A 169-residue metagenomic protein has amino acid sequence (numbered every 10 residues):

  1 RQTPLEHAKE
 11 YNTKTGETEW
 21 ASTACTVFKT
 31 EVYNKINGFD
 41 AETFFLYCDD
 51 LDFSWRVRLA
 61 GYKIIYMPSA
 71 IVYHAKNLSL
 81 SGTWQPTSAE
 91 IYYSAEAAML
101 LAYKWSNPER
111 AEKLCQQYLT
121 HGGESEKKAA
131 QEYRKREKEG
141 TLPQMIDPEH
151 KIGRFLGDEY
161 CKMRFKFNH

Functional and structural regions predicted by a protein language model:
R1-G38, E42-F45, A60: Acidic/His-rich active-site region of diverse nucleotide-sugar glycosyltransferases
V27, Y66, Y92: Short aromatic/basic micro-patch
L46-D52: Acidic donor-binding loop at a coil-to-helix junction in glycosyltransferase catalytic cores that engages
C48, S88-E96: Non-membrane alpha-helical structural segments and their capping/turn regions in soluble enzymes
Y62-K63, M67-Q85, L100: Active-site donor/metal-binding and catalytic loop motifs of nucleotide-sugar-dependent glycosylation enzymes
Y92-Y93, P108-H169: Non-catalytic, C-terminal membrane-associated alpha-helical segments of glycosyltransferases
